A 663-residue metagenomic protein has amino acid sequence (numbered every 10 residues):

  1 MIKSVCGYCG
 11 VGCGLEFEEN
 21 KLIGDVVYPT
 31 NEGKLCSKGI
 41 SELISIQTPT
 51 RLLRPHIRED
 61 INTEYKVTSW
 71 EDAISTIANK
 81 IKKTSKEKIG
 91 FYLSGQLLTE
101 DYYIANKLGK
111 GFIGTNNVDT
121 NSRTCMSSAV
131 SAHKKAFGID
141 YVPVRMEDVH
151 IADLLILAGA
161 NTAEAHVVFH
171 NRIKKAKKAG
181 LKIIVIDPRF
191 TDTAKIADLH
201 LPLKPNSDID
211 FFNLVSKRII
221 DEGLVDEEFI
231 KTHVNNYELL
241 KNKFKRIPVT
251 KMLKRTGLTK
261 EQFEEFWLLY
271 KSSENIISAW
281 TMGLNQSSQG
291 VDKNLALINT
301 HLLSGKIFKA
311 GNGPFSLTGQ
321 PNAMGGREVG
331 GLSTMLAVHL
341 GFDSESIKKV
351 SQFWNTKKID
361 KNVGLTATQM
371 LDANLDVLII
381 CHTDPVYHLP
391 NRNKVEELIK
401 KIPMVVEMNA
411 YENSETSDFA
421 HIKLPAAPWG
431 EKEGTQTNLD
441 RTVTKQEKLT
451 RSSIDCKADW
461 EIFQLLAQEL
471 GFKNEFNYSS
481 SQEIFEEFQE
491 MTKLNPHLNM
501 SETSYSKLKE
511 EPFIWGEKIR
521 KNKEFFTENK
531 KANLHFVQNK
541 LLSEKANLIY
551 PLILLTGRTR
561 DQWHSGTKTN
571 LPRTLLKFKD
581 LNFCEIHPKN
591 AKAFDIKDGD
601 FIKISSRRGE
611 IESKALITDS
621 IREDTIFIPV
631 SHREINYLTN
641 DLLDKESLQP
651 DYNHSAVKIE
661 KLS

Functional and structural regions predicted by a protein language model:
M1-E222, T232, N236, L240 (+4 more regions): N-terminal export/assembly segments and adjacent metallocofactor-ligating motifs of anaerobic energy-metabolism
V11-G14, K394-V395, I402-S414, L449-Q468 (+1 more regions): Phosphate/diphosphate-binding loops
T63, L224-K260, A337, F342-E345 (+6 more regions): N-terminal leader/propeptide and maturation segments of large enzyme subunits in energy/redox metabolism and hydrolases
E87, S453, D459-S504, L508 (+3 more regions): Long, contiguous, secondary-structure-rich segments that constitute the structural scaffold of globular domains
G90-L98, K254-L258, T281-S288, Q320 (+1 more regions): Conserved short loop/turn motifs at secondary-structure junctions
Y103-K174, A179-I186, T193, I209-N213 (+4 more regions): Extended redox/cofactor-interaction regions of prokaryotic respiratory oxidoreductases
L155, I196-A197, I247-T250, A279-L284 (+1 more regions): Flexible glycine/proline-enriched surface loops and loop-helix/loop-strand junctions
A197-L203, P425-A427, E431, R441-S453 (+1 more regions): Short beta-alpha connecting loops at secondary-structure transitions that line or flank enzyme active sites
